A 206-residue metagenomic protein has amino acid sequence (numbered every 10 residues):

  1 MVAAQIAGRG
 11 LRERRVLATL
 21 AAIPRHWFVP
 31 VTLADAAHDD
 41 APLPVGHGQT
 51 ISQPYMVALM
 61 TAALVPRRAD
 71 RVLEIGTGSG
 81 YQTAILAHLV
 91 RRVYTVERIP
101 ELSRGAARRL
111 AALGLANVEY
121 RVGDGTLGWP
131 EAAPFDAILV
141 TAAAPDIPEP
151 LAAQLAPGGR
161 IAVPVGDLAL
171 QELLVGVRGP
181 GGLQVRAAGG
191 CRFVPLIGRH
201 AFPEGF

Functional and structural regions predicted by a protein language model:
M1-D35: N-terminal auxiliary segments of SAM/dcSAM-dependent transferases
V2-A3, A7-G8, T32-L33, A37-P42 (+2 more regions): Conserved alpha-helix/loop element of class I SAM-dependent methyltransferases that forms part of the SAM/SAH-binding
I23-P24, D167-A169, C191-R192: Glycine-rich beta-alpha junction loops
H26, D35, P44, G182 (+1 more regions): Active-site/binding-pocket entry motifs
V65-Q184: Conserved nucleotide-cofactor-binding alpha/beta core module
A162, L173-F206: Substrate-binding/catalytic lobe of Class I Rossmann-like enzymes that use SAM or dcSAM, i.e., the mid-to-C-terminal
